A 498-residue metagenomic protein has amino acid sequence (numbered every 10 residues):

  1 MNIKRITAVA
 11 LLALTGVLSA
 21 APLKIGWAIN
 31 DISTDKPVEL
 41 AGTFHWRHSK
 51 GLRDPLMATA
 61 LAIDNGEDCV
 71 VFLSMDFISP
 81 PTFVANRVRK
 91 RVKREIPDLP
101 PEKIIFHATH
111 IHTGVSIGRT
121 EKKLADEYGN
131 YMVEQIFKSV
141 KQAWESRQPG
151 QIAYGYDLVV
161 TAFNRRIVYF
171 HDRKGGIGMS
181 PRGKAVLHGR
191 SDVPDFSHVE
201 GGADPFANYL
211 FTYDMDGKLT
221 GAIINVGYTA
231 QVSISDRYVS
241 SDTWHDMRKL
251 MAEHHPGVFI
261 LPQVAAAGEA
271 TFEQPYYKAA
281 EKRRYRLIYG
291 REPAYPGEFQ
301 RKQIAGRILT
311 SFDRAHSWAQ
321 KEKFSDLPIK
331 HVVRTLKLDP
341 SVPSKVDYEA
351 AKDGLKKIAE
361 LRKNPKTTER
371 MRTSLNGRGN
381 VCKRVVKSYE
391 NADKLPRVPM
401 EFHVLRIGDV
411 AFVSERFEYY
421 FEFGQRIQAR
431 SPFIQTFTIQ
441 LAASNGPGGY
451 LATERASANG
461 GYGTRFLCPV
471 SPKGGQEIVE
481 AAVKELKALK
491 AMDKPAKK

Functional and structural regions predicted by a protein language model:
M1-I3: N-terminal secretory signal peptides that target proteins for export/translocation
R5-T7, V232: A compositional/structural signature marking long, glycine- and acidic/polar-rich segments with frequent tryptophans
T7-V17: Bacterial N-terminal signal peptides
A21-I304, L309, H316, Q320-K498: Conserved beta-alpha junction segments in alpha/beta enzyme cores
